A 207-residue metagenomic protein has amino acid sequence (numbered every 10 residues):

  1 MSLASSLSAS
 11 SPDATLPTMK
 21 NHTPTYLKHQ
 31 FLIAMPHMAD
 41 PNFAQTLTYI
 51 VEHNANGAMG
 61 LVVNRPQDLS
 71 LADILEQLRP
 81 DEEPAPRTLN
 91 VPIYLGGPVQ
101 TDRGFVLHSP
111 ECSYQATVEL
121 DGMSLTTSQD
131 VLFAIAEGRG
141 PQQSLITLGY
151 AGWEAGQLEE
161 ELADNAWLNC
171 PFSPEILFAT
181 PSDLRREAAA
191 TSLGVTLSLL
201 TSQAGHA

Functional and structural regions predicted by a protein language model:
L3, L16-A207: A short aromatic-anchored loop/beta-hairpin motif
